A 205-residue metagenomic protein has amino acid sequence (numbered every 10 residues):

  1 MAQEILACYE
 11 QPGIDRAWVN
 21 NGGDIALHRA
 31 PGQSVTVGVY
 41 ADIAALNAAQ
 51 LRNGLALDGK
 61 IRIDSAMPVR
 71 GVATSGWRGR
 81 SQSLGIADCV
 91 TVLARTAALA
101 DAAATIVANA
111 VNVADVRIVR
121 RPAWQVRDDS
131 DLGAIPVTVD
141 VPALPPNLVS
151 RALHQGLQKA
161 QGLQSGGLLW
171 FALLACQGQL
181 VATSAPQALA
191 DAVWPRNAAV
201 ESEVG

Functional and structural regions predicted by a protein language model:
M1-G205: Mature catalytic core of soluble alpha/beta enzymes
